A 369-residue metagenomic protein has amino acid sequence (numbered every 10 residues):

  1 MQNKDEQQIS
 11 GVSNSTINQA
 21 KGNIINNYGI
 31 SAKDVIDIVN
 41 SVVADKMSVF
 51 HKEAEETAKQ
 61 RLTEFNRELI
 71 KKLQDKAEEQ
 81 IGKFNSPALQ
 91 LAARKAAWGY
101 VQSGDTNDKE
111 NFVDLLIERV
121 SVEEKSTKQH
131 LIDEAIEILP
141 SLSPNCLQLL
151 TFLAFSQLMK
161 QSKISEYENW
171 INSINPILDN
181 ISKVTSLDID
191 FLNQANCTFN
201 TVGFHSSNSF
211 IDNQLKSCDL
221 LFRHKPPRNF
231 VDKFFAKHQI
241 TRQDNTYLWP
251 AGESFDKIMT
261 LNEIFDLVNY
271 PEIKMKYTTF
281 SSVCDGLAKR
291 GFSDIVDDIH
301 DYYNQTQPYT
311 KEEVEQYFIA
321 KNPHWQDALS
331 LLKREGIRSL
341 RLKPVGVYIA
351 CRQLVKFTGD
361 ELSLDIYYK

Functional and structural regions predicted by a protein language model:
M1-V49: Long, low-complexity intrinsically disordered regions enriched in small/polar and proline/glycine residues
Y28-I81, N85: Hydrophobic face of amphipathic alpha-helices
P87-P140: Long, low-complexity, charged/polar intrinsically disordered regions in eukaryotic proteins
K125-K163: Short alpha-helical segments that sit at the start of domains
S162-W170, T201-F210: Short acidic alpha-helical/loop segments enriched in Asp/Glu that coordinate divalent cations
Y167-V184: Short helix-coil junctions and helix-kink-helix linkers
S186-H205: A short, conserved structural fragment
F210-R338, L342, G346-L362: Short, amphipathic alpha-helical interaction segments positioned at domain boundaries
